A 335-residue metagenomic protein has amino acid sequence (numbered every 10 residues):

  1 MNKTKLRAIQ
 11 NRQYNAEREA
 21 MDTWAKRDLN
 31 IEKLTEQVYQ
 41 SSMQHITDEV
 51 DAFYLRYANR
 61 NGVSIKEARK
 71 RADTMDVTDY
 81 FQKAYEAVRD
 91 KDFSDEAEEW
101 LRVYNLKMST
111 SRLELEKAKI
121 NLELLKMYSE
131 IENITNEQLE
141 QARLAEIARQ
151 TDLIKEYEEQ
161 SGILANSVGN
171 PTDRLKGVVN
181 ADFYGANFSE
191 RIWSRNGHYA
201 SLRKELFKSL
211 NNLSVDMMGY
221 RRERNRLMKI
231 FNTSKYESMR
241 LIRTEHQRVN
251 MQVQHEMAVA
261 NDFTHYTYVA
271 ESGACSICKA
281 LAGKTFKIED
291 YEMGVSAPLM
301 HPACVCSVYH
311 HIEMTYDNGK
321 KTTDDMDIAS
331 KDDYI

Functional and structural regions predicted by a protein language model:
M1-Q138, L227-F231, Y236-I335: Activation/maturation switch segments at domain boundaries
W100-R226: Structured, charged N-terminal subsegments at the starts of enzyme catalytic cores and at intra-chain domain/subunit
